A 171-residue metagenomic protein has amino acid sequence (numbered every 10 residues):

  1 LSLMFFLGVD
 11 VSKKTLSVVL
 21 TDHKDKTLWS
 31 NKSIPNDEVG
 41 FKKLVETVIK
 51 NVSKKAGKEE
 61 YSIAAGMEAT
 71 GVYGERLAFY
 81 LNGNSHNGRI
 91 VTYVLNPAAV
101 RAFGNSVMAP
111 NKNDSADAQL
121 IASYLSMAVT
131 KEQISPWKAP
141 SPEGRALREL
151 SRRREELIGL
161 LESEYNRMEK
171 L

Functional and structural regions predicted by a protein language model:
L1-L171: Phosphate- and other anionic-substrate recognition elements at nucleic-acid/protein interfaces
